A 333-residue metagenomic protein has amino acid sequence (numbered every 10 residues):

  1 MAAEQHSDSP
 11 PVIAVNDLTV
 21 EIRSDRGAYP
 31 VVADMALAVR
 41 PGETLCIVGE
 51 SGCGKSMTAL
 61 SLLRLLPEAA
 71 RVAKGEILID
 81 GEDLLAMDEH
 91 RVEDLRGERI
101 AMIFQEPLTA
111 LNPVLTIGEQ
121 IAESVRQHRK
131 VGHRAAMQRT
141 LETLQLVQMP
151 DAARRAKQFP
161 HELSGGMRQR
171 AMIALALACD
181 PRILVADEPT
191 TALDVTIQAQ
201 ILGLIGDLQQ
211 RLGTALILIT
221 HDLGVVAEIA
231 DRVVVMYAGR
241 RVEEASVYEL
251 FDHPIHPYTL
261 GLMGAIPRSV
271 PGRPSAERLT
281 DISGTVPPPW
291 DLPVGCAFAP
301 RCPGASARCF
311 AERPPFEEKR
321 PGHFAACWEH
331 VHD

Functional and structural regions predicted by a protein language model:
R64, V185, P189, L193-P274: P-loop NTP-binding/switch modules centered on Walker-like glycine-rich loops
V72-D83: Conserved ABC transporter NBD signature motif
E82-D83, A135-R154, M263-G264: Conserved ABC ATPase "signature" region
L84-A101, E119, Q127, H133 (+2 more regions): ABC ATPase NBD coupling module
A178-R182: A short, proline-enriched helix->beta-strand linker immediately N-terminal to the Walker B motif in ABC-type P-loop
S246-D333: Charged, flexible cofactor/metal-binding loops and thiol motifs
